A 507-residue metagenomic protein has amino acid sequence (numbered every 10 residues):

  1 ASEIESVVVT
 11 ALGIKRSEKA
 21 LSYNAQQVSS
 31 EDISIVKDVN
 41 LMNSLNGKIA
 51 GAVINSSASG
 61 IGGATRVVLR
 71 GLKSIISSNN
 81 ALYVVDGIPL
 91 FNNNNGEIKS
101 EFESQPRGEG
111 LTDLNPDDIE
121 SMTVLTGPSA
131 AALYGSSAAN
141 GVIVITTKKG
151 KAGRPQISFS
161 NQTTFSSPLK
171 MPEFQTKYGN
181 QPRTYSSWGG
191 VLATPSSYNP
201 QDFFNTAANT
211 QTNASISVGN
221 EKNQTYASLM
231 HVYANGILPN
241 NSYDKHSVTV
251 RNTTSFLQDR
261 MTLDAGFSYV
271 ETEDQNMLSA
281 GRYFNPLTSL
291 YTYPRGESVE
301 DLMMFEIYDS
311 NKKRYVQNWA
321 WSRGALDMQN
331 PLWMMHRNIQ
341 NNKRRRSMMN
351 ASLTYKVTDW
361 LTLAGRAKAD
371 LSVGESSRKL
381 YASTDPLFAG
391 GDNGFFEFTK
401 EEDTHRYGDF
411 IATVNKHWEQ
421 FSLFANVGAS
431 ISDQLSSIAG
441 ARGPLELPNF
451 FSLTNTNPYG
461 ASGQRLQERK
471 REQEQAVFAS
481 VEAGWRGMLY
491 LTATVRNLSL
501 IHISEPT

Functional and structural regions predicted by a protein language model:
A1-V250, S255-F256, M261-V270, M348 (+1 more regions): Short, small/polar-rich motifs associated with maturation and membrane association, primarily at protein termini
E3, K19, N79-N80, V85 (+7 more regions): Surface-exposed loop/interface segments of Gram-negative outer-membrane beta-barrel transport/assembly proteins
L45, A50, P286, L290-R295 (+1 more regions): Proline-centered flexible-loop/turn and helix-kink motifs
T147, A214-N220, V250-T254, M349-Y355 (+3 more regions): Residues on the lipid-exposed face of transmembrane beta-strands in outer-membrane beta-barrel proteins
M488: Membrane-interface transmembrane helices that cradle and orient dolichyl/undecaprenyl
I501-T507: Residue-level detector of conserved catalytic or cofactor/ligand-binding positions in enzyme active sites
